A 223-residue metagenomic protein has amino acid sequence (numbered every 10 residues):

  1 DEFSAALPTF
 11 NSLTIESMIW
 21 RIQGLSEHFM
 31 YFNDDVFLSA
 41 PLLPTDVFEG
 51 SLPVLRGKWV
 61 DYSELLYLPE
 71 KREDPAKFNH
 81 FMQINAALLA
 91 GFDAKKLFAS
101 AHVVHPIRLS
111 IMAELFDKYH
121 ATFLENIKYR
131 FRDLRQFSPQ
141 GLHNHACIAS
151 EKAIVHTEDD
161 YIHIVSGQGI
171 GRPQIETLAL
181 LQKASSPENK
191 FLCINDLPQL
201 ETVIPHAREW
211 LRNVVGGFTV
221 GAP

Functional and structural regions predicted by a protein language model:
D1-L25: Active-site-proximal specificity loops/subdomain of glycosyltransferases
D1-S4, V36-L38, L43-T45, V60-Y62 (+3 more regions): Short, solvent-exposed loop/turn segments at secondary-structure junctions
T14, G24-E27, L134-L142: Short, well-structured alpha-helical interface segments that form or flank functional binding sites
M18-I19, Y129-R132, A179-L180: Generic recognition of flexible, low-complexity loop/linker segments
I19-V60: GT-A fold catalytic core of metal-dependent nucleotide-sugar glycosyltransferases, centered on the diacidic
W20, Q140, N144-C147: Non-transmembrane alpha-helical segments in soluble domains of secreted/periplasmic/extracellular proteins
F48, P53-L134: Long, charge-rich alpha-helical interaction segments
N144-P223: Long, low-complexity C-terminal extensions of enzymes
